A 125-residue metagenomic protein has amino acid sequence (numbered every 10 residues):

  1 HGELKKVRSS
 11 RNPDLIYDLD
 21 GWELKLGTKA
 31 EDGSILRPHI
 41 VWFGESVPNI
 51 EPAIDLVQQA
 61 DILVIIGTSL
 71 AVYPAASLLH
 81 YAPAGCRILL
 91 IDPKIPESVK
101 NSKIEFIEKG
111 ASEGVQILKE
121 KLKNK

Functional and structural regions predicted by a protein language model:
H1-K125: Conserved catalytic alpha/beta core of Sir2/sirtuin-type deacylases, generalized to analogous enzyme cores that bind
